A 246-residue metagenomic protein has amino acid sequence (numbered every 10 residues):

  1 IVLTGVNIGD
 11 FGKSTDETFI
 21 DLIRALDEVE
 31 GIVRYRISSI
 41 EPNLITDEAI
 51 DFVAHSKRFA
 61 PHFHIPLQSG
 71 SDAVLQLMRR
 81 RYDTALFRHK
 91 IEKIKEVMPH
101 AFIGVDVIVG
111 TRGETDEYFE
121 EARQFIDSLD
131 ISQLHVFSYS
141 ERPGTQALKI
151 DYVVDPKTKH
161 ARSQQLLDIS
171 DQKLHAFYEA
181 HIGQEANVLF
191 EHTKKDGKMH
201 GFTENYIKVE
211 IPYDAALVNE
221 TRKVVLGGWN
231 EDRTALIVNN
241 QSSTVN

Functional and structural regions predicted by a protein language model:
I1-D116: Conserved SAM/AdoMet-binding glycine-rich loop
L3, I37, I65, D106 (+5 more regions): Conserved, mostly hydrophobic/aromatic
G5, S138, H192: Short secondary-structure boundary segments
G12-G31, M78-R81, E141-Q172: Radical SAM enzyme [4Fe-4S]-AdoMet core and its adjacent flexible, acidic and glycine-rich loops/tails across
K93, I126-S128: Active-site-adjacent C-terminal substructures of enzyme catalytic domains
E114, L129-I131: Contiguous mid-protein beta-loop-alpha structural module that forms a pocket-lining wall or clamp of enzyme active
S138-P143, E179: AMP-binding (ANL) adenylation modules
K149-N246: Terminal RNA-binding accessory module
